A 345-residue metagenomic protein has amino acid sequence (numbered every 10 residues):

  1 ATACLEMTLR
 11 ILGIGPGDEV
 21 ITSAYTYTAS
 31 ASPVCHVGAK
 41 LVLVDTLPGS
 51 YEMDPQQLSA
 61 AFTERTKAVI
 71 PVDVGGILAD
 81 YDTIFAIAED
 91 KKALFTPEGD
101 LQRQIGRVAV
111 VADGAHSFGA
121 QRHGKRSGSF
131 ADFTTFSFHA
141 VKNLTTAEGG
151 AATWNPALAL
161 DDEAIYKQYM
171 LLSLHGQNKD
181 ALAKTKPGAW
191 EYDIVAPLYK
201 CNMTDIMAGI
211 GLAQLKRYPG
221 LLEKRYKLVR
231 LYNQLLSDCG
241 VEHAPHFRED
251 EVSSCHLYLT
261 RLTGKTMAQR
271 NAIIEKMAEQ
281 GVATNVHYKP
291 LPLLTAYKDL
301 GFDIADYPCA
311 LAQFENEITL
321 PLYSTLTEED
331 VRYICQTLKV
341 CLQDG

Functional and structural regions predicted by a protein language model:
C4-L9, V34, G150, G211: Buried hydrophobic packing segments
R10-G114, Q121: PLP-dependent aminotransferase-like
I21, V42, A109-V111, T135 (+2 more regions): Structural detector of well-ordered beta-strand residues that form the stable sheet scaffold of enzyme domains
S32-V34, R126, I206: Hydrophobic/aromatic ligand-binding patch that stacks against planar heteroaromatic rings of cofactors or nucleotides
Q56, A68-V72, I77, Y81-F85 (+2 more regions): PLP-dependent aminotransferase class I/II
E98-L144, W190-I194, H243: Conserved active-site segment immediately N-terminal to the catalytic lysine that forms the internal aldimine
H116, S129-K179, D205: Active-site PLP attachment segment
